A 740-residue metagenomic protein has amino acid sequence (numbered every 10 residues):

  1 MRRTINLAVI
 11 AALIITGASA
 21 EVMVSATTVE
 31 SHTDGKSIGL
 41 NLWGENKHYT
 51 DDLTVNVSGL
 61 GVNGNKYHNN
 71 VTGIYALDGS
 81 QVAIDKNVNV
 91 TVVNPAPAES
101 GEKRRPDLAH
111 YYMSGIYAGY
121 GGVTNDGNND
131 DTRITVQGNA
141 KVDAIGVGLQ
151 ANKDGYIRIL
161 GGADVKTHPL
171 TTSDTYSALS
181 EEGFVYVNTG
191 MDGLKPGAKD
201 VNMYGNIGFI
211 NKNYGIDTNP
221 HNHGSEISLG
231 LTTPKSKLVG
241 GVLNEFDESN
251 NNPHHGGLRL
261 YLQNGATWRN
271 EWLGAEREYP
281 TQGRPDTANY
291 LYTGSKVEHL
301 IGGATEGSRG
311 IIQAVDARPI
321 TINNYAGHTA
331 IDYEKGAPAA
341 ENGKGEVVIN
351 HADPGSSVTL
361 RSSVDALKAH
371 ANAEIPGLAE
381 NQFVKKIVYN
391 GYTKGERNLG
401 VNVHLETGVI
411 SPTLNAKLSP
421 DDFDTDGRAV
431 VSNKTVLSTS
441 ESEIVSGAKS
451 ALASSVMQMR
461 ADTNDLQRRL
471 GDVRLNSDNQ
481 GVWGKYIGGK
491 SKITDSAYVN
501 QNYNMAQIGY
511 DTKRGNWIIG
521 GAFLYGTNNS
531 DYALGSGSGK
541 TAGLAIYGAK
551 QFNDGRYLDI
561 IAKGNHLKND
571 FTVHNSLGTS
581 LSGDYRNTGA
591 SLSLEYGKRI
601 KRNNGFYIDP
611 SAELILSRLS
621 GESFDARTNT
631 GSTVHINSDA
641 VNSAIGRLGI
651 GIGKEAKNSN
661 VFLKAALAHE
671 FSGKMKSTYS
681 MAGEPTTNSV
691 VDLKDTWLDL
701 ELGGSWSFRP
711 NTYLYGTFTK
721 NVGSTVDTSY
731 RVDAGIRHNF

Functional and structural regions predicted by a protein language model:
E21-V22, G327-G345, T359-D511, N587: Outer-membrane translocation/initiation segment of Type V secreted surface proteins
T28-W43, N56-G79, P95-T124, D130-R133 (+6 more regions): Extracellular beta-strand/beta-solenoid scaffold signature
K199-V201, S236, D478-V482, N504 (+8 more regions): Outer-envelope beta-barrel architecture signal
D200-Y204, G208-K386: Extracellular beta-strand/loop-rich repeat segments of large surface/secreted proteins
N206, G241, G481-K485, I518-A522 (+8 more regions): Residue-level detector of the transmembrane beta-barrel scaffold of outer-membrane proteins
T439-N604, F718-T719, S724, G735-R737: Outer membrane beta-barrel translocator domains of Type V secretion systems
S496-N502, A533-G535, K568-R586, S620-N642 (+1 more regions): Solvent-exposed, glycine/polar-rich loop segments of beta-barrel outer-membrane systems
A545-K550, R602, H635-F740: Outer membrane beta-barrel transmembrane domains
